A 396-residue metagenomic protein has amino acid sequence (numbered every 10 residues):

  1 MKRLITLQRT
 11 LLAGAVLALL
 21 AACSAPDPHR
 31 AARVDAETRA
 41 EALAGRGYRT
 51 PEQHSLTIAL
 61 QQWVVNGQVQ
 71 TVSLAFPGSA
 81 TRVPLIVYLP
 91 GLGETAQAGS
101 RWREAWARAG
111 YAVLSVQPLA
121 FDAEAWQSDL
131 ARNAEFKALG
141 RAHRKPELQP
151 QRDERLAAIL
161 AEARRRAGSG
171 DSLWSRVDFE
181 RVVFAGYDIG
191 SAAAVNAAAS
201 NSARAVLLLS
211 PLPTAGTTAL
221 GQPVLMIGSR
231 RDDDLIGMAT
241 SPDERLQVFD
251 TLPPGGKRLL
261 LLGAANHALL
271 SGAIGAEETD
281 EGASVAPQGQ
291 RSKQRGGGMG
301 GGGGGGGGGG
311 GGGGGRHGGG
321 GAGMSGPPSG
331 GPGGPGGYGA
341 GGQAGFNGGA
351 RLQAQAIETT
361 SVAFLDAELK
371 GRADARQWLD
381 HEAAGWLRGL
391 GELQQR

Functional and structural regions predicted by a protein language model:
K2-L12: Bacterial N-terminal signal peptides that target proteins for export
L19-A22: C-terminal motif of bacterial Sec signal peptides marking the signal peptidase cleavage site
S24-P26: Bacterial signal peptide processing site
A31-T81: N-terminal cap/lid segment of alpha/beta-hydrolase-fold proteins
Q62-F76, A80-V177, Q395: Serine-hydrolase catalytic machinery in alpha/beta-hydrolase-like enzymes
Y88-L92, D188, S229-R230: Glycine-rich His-Gly loop
I159-G221: Primarily recognizes the serine-hydrolase "nucleophile elbow" in alpha/beta-hydrolase and SGNH/GDSL folds
I227-Q353: Active-site-adjacent alpha-helix of alpha/beta-hydrolase-fold enzymes
